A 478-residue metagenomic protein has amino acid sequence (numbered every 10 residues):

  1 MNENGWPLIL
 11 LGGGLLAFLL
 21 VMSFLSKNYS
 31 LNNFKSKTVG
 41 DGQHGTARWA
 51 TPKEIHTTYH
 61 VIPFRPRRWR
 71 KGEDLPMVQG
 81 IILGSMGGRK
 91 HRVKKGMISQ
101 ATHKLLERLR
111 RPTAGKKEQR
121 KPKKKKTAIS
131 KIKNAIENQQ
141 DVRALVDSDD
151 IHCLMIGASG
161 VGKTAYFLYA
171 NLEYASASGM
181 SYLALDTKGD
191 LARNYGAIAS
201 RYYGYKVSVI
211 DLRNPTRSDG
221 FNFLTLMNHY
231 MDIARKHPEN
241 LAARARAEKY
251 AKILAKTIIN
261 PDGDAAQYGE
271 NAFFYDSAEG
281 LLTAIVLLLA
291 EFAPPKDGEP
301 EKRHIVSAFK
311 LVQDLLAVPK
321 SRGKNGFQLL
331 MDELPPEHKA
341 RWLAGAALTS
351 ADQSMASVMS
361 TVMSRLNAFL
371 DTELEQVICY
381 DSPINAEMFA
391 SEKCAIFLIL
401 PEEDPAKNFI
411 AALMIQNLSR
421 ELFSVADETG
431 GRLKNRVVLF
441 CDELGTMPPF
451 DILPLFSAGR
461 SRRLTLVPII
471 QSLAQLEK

Functional and structural regions predicted by a protein language model:
M1-V161, A165-E173, S178, T216 (+2 more regions): Basic- and hydrophobic-enriched, low-structure N-terminal and domain-boundary segments that flank ATP-binding catalytic
R110-K121, K125-E137, A144-L464: P-loop NTPase motor domains
F456-K478: Conserved ATP-driven motor cores of ASCE-family P-loop NTPases powering translocation/secretion/packaging/pilus
